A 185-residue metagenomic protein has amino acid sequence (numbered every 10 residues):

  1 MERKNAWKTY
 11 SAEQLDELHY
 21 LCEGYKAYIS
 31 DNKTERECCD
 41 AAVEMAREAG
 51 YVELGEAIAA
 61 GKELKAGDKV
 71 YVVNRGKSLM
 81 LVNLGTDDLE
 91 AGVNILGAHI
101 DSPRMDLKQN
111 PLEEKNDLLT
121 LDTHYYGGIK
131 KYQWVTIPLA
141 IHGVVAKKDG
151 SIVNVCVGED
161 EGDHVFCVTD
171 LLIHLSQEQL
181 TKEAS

Functional and structural regions predicted by a protein language model:
M1-S185: N-terminal hydrophobic/helix-forming segments and targeting peptides
